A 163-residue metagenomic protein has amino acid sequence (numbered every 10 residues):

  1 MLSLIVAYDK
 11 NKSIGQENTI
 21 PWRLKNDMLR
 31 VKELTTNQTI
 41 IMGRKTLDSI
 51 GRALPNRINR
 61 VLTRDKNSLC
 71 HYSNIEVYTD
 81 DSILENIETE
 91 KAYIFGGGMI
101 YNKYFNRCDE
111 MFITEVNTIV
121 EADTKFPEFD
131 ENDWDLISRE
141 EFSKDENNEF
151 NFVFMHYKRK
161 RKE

Functional and structural regions predicted by a protein language model:
M1-E163: Enzymes that bind and transform nitrogen-containing heteroaromatic metabolites
